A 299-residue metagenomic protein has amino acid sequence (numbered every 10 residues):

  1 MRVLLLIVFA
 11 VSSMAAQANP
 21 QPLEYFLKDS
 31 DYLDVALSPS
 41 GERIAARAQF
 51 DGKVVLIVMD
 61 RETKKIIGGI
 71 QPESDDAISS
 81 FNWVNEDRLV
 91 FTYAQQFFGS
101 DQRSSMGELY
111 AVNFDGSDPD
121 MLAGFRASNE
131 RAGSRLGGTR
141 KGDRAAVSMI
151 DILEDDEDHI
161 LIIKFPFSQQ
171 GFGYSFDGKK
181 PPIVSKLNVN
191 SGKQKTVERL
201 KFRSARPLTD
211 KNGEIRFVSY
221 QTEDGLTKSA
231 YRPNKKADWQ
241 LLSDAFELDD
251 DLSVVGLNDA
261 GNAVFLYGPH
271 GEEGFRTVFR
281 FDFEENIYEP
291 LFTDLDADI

Functional and structural regions predicted by a protein language model:
M1-I7: Sec-dependent signal peptide recognition, specifically the positively charged N-region followed immediately by
F9-Q17: Hydrophobic h-region of N-terminal signal peptides that target proteins for export in Gram-negative bacteria
A18-I299: Beta-propeller folds
